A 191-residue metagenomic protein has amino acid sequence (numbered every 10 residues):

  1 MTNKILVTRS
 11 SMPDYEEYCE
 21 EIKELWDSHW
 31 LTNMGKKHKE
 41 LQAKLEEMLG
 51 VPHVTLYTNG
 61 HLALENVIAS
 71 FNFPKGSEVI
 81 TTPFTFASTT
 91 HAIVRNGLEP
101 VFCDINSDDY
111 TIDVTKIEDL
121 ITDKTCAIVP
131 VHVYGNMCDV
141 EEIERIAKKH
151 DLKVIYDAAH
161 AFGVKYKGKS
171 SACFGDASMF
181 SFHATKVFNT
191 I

Functional and structural regions predicted by a protein language model:
M1-S70, P74, K148: Conserved PLP-binding active-site segment in aminotransferase class I/II-type PLP enzymes
E17-E21, K36, E40, S88 (+3 more regions): Generic alpha-helical secondary structure signal
M34, H38, G60-L64, F86 (+3 more regions): Conserved donor sugar-nucleotide recognition element shared by glycan-biosynthetic enzymes
L45, A63, V79-I80, I93 (+1 more regions): Hydrophobic alpha-helical segments that mediate membrane insertion or helix-helix packing
L49, P74, D123, A172-C173 (+1 more regions): Structured loop/turn residues at beta-strand edges in well-structured enzyme cores
A69-A158, K165: PLP-dependent aminotransferase-like
Y156-T190: Conserved active-site segment immediately N-terminal to the catalytic lysine that forms the internal aldimine
